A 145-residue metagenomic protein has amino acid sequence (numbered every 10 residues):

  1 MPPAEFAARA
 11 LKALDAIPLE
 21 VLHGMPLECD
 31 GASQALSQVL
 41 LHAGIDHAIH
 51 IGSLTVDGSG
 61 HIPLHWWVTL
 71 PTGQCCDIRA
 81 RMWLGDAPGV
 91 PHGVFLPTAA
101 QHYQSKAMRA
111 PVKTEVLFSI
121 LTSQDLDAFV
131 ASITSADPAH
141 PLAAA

Functional and structural regions predicted by a protein language model:
M1-A145: A structural boundary/capping signal
